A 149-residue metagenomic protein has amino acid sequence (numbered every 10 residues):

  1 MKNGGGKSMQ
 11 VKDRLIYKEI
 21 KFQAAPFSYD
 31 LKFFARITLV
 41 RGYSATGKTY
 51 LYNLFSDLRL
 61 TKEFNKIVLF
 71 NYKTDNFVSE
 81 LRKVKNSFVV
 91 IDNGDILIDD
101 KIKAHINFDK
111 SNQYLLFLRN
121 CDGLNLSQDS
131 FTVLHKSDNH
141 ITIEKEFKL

Functional and structural regions predicted by a protein language model:
K2-Y29: N-terminal pre-Walker A segment at the start of P-loop NTPase domains
D30-A35: Phosphate-binding P-loop
V40-G42: Hydrophobic anchor at the beta1->P-loop junction of P-loop NTPases
T46-K48: Conserved glycine(s) of the Walker
L51-Y52: Post-Walker A alpha-helix
D57-I67: Post-Walker A helix-loop "phosphate-sensing" segment adjacent to the P-loop in P-loop NTPases
K73-G123: Conserved nucleotide-sensing/catalytic segment adjacent to the nucleotide-binding pocket in NTP-handling enzymes
L126-L149: A short helix-turn-beta junction within AAA+ P-loop NTPase domains corresponding to the substrate/partner-engaging
